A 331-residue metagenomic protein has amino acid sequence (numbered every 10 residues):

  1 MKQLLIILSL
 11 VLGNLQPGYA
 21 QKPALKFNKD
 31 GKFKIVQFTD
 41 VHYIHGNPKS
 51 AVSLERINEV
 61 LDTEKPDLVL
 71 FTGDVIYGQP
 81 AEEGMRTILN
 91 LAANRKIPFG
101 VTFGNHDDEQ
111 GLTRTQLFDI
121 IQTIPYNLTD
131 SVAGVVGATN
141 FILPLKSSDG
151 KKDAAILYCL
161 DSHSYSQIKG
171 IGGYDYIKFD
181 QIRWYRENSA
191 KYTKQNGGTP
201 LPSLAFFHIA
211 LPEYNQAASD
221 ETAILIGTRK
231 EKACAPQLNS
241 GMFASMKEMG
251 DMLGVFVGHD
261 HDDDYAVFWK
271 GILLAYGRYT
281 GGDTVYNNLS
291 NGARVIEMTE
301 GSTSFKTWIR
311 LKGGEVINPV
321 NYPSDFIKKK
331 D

Functional and structural regions predicted by a protein language model:
M1-Q21: Bacterial Sec-dependent N-terminal signal peptides
Y19-I88: N-terminal active-site segment of His-dependent metallophosphoesterases
A24-I35, A138-C159, V267-L274: Beta-strand-turn-beta hairpins that frame and shape the catalytic cleft of phosphate-ester-processing enzymes
V36-L54, V75-E83, E109, Y126 (+3 more regions): Acidic/histidine-rich helix-loop elements that form or flank divalent-metal/phosphate-binding sites at the catalytic
F38, I142-K146, M242-M249, D263-D331: Binuclear metal-dependent phosphoesterase catalytic core
I44-G46, Y77-E82, V101-L112, Y165-I168 (+3 more regions): Active-site environment of divalent metal-dependent phosphoester hydrolases
E64-D67, I156, I171-D264: His/acidic metal-ligating clusters that form di-metal
R86-G198, R294-T299: Extended active-site neighborhood of metal-dependent phosphoesterases/phosphodiesterases
